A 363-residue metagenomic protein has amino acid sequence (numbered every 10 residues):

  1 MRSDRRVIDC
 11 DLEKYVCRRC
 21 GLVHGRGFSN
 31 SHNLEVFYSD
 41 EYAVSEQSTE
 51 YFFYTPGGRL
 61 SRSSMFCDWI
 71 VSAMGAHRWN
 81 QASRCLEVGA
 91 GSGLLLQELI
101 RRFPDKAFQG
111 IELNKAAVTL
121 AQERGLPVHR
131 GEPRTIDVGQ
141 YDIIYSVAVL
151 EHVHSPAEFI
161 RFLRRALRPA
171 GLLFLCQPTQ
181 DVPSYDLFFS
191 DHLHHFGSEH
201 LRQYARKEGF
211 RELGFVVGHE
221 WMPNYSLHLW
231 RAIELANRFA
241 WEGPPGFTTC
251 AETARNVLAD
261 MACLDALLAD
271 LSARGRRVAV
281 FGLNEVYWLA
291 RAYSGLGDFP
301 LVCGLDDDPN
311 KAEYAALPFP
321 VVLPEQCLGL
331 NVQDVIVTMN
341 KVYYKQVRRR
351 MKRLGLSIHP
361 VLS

Functional and structural regions predicted by a protein language model:
M1-G139, I143-V147, Y225-W230, A236-L271 (+2 more regions): Conserved N-terminal segment of class I S-adenosyl-L-methionine
H24, S48, F103, L113 (+4 more regions): Catalytic cores of nucleotide-enabled group-transfer and carboxylate-activating enzymes in metabolic and assembly-line
D105-K106, R168-G171, G355-I358: A short helix->loop->beta-strand "cap" motif at the edges of active sites that frequently abuts
V147-H154: Short catalytic micro-motifs in class I SAM-dependent methyltransferases
E158-L172: A short glycine-rich, Lys/Arg-flanked "PGG" loop and its adjoining helix->strand segment in the class I
F174-A205: Short, glycine-/aromatic-enriched active-site segment of Class I SAM-dependent methyltransferases
F210-E220: Conserved S-adenosyl-L-methionine
L227-S363: Hydrophobic, well-ordered beta-alpha structural blocks that scaffold small-molecule cofactor pockets
